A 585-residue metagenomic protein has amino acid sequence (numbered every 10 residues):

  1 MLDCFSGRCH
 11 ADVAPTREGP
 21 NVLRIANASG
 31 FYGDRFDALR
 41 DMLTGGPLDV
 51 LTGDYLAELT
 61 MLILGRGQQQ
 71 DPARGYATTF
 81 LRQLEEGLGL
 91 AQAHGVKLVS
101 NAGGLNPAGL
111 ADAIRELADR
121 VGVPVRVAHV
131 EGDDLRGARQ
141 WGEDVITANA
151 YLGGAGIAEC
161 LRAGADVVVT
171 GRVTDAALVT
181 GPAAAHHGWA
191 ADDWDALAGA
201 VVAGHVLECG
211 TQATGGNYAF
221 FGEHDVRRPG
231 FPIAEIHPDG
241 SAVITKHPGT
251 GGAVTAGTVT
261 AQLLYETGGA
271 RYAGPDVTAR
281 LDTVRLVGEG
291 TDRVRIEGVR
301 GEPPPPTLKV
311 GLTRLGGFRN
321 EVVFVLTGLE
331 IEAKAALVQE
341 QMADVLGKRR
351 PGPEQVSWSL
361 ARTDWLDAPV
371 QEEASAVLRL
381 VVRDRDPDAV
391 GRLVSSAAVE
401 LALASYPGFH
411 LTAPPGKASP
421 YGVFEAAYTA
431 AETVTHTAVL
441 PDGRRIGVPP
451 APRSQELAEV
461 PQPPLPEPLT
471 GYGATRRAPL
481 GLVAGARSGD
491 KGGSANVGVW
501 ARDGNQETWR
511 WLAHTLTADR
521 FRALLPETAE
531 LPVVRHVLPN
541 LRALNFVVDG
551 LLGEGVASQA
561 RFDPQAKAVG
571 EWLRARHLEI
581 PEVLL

Functional and structural regions predicted by a protein language model:
V13-D41: N-terminal amphipathic/basic leader segments beginning at the initiator methionine
G19-V22, L56-R74, Q92-H94, D133-D144: Gly-rich Lys/Arg/Thr-decorated short loops/hinges at beta-loop-alpha junctions or inter-strand turns that position
P47, V299-G471, T475-A478, K491 (+7 more regions): C-terminal non-catalytic interaction/assembly regions of soluble proteins
N101-L105, A165-P182, G485-D503: Conserved phosphate/anionic-ligand binding catalytic regions in large, soluble enzymes, centered on
R120-D133, G181-F221, W511-H514: Catalytic or ion-translocation cores adjacent to nucleophile or general acid/base/metal-coordination motifs in diverse
L135-T170: An acidic, phosphate/nucleotide-engaging active-site surface
V202-R300: A conserved active-site cap/scaffold subdomain adjacent to cofactor or substrate pockets
E266-V294, S454-G485: Short, Gly/Pro- and small/polar-rich lid/capping loops
